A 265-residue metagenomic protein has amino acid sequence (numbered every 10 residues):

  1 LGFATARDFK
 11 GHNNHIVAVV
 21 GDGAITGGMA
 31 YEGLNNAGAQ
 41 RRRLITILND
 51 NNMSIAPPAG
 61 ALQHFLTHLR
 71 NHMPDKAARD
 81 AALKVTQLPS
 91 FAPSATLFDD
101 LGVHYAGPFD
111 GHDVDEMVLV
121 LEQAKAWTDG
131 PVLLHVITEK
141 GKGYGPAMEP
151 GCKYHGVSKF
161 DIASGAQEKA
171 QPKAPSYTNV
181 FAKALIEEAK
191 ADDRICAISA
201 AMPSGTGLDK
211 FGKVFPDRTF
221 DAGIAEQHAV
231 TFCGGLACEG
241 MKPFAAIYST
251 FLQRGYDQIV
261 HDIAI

Functional and structural regions predicted by a protein language model:
L1-N49, P203-I265: Thiamine diphosphate
A4-N13, Q123-D129, A184-D192, A237-C238: Glycine-rich phosphate/diphosphate-binding loops that line cofactor/substrate pockets in enzymes
N14-I16, L44, W127-T138, I195-I198 (+1 more regions): Generic beta-sheet signal
G23, A106-D110, A174, S199-A200 (+2 more regions): Glycine- and other small-residue-rich loops at beta-strand/loop junctions that grip anionic moieties
N51-F181: Long, well-ordered, tryptophan-enriched scaffold segments
Q87-S90, A174-F181, A200-M202, A222-A229 (+1 more regions): A general structural motif
V136-C152, S199-L208, A229-G234: SF2 helicase motor core recognition
A182-S204: Active-site diphosphate/adenylate-binding microenvironment
